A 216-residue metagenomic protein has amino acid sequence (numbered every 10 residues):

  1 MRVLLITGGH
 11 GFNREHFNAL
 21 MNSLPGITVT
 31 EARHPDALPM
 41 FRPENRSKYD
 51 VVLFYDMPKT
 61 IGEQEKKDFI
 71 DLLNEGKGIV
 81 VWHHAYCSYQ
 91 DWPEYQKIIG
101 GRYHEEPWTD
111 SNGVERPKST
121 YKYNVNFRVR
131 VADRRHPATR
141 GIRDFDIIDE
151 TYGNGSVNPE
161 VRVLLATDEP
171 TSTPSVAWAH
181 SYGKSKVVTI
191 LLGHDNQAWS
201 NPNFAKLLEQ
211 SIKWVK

Functional and structural regions predicted by a protein language model:
M1-V51: Aromatic-Pro/Gly-enriched surface loop or interdomain linker that acts as a lid/target-recognition segment
V3, V52, Y152-K216: A glycine-centered loop/beta-turn motif at secondary-structure junctions
L4-I6, N45-D91, K184: Short alpha-beta junction capping motif
H10-F12, P35-A37, M57-I61, A85-Y89 (+2 more regions): Solvent-exposed loop/turn segments at secondary-structure junctions within structured extracellular/periplasmic domains
N13, E65, D91, F204-L208: Stable alpha-helical elements in mature extracytoplasmic
E31, V81-W82, T189: Hydrophobic residues in well-ordered beta-strands that form the structural core
P35-F41, Q64-K67, S172-A177: Alpha-helical scaffolding within the catalytic cores of extracellular/periplasmic polymer-degrading hydrolases
A85-T167: An acidic, glycine-rich "communication" segment
